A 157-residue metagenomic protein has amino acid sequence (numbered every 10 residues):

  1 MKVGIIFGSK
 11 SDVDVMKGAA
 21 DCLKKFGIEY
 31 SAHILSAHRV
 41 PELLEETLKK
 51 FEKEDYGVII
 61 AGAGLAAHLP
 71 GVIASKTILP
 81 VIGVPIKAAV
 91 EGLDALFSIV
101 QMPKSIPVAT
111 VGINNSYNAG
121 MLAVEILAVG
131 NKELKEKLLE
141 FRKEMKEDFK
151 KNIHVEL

Functional and structural regions predicted by a protein language model:
M1-R39: Glycine-rich phosphate/diphosphate-binding loop of Rossmann-like nucleotide-binding domains
K2-I5, S31, G57-I59, L79-I82 (+1 more regions): Structural motif
F7-D14, G18, L93-L157: C-terminal binding/interaction regions
K10, L35-A37, G64-L65, I86-A89 (+1 more regions): Short, ordered loop/turn segments at secondary-structure junctions
A19-K24, K76-I78, E125-L127: Short, solvent-exposed amphipathic alpha-helical segments in soluble enzyme and RNA/protein-processing domains
A32-E54: N-terminal beta-loop-helix "entrance" segment that forms/cooperates in small-molecule cofactor or anionic ligand
T47-P85: Glycine-rich phosphate-binding loop
K76-K104: Glycine/small-residue-rich loop that forms an oxyanion/phosphate-binding "nest" at active or ligand-binding sites
